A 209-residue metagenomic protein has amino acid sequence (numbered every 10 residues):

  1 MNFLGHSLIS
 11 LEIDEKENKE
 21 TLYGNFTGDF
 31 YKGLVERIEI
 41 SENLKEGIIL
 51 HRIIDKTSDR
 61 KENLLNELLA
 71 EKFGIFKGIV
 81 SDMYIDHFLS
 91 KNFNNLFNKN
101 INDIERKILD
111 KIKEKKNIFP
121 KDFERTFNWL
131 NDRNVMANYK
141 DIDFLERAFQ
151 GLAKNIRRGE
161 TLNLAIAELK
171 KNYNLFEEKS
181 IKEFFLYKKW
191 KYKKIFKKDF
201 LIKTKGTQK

Functional and structural regions predicted by a protein language model:
M1-K209: N-terminal leader/auxiliary helical segments
